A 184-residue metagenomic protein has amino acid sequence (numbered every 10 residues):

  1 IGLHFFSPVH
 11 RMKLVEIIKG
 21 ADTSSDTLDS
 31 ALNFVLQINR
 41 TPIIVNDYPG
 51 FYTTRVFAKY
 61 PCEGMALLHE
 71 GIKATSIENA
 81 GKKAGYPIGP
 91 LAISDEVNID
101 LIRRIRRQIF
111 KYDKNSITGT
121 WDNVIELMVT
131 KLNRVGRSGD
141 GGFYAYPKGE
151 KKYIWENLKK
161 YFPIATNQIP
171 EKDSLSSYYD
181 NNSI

Functional and structural regions predicted by a protein language model:
I1-I184: N-terminal glycine-rich phosphate-binding loop for ADP-containing cofactors
